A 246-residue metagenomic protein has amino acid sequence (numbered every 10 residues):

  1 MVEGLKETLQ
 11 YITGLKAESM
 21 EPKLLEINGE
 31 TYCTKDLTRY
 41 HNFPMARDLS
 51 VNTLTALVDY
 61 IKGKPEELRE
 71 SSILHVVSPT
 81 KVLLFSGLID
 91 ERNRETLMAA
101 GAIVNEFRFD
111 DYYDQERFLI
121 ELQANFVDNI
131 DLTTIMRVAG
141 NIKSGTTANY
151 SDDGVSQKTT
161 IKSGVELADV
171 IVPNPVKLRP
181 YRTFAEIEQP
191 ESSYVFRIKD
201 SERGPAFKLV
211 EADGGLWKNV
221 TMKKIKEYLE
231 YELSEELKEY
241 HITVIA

Functional and structural regions predicted by a protein language model:
M1-F85, E239-A246: An N-terminally focused, membrane-permeabilizing/fusogenic/translocator signature enriched in pore-forming
L5-I12, L57, I61, F118 (+6 more regions): Generic structural signal of hydrophobic/aromatic residues within well-ordered alpha-helices of folded domains
E7-G14, P22, A56, R117-I120 (+3 more regions): Intrinsically disordered, low-complexity segments used for protein-protein interactions
L15-E18, E91-R92, L97-M98, A102 (+2 more regions): An exposure/low-complexity boundary signal
D36, P44, G63-L68, H75-V77 (+2 more regions): Amphipathic, membrane-inserting segments
D48-N52, F109-Y113, R117, I130 (+4 more regions): Alpha-helix boundary/N-cap detector
L68-N129: Long, mid-chain structured domain cores
R108-K158: Membrane-inserting effector segments that mediate pore formation, membrane fusion, or transient membrane insertion
